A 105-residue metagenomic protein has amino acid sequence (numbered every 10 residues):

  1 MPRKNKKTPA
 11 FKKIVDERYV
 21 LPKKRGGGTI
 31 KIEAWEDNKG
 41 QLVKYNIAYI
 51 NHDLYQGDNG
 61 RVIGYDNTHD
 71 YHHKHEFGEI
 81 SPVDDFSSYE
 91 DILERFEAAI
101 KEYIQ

Functional and structural regions predicted by a protein language model:
P2-K74: The feature represents the first ordered module of a protein
G78-Q105: Short, compact, well-ordered microdomains
